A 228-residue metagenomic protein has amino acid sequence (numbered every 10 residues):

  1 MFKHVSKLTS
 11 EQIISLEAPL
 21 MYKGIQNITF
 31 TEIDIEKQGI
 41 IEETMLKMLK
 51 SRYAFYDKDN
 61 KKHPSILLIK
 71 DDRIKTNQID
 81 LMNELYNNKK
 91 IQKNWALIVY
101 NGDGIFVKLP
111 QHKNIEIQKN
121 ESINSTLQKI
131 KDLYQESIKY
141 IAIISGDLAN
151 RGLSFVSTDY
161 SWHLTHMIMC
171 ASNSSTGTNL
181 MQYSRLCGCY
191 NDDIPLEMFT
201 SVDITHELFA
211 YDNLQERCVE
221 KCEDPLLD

Functional and structural regions predicted by a protein language model:
M1-L20: Post-DEXD/H (motif II) to motif III coupling segment of the RecA-like Helicase ATP-binding lobe
F2-L8, L81-N87, T158-T165, Q182-C187 (+1 more regions): Short secondary-structure boundary/capping segments
P19-N150, Y160, N173-L180: Conserved C-terminal RecA-like helicase domain
L148, Q182-L186, V202-D203: Catalytic cores of nucleophile-dependent amide-cleaving enzymes
L153: Conserved phosphate/anionic-ligand binding catalytic regions in large, soluble enzymes, centered on
S157, T165-I194: Conserved SF2 helicase motif VI
P195-I204: Long, low-complexity intrinsically disordered regions enriched in Ser/Thr/Pro/Gly
H206-D228: Long, hydrophobic alpha-helical segments
